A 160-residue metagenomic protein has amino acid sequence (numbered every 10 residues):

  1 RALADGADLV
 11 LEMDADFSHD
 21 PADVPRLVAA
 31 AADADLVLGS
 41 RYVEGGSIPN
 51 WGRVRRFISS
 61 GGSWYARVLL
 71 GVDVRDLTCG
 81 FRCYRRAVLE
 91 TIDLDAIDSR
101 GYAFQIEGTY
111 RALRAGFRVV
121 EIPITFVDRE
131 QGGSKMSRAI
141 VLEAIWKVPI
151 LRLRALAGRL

Functional and structural regions predicted by a protein language model:
R1-L9, P21-Y102, R129-W146: Acceptor/aglycone-binding surface of glycosyltransferases and processive sugar-polymer synthases
A15-S18: Acidic metal-phosphate-binding loop of nucleotide-sugar-dependent transferases
G80, G108-T109: Short, hydrophobic alpha-helical packing/hinge segments within bilobed ligand-binding/sensory domains
A96-R100, T109-T125: Catalytic donor-sugar/metal-binding loop of nucleotide-sugar-dependent glycosyltransferases
Q105: Catalytic "switch" loops of ABC-type ATPases
K147-L160: C-terminal, non-catalytic tails of nucleotide-sugar-dependent glycosyltransferases
